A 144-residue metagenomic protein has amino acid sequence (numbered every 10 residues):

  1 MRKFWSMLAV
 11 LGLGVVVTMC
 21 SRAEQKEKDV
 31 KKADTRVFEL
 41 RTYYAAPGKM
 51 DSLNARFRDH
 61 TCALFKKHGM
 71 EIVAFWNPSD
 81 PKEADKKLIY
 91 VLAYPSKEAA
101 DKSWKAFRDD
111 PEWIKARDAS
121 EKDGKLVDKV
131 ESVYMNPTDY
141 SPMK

Functional and structural regions predicted by a protein language model:
M1-A9: Bacterial N-terminal signal peptides that target proteins for export
L8-V16: Bacterial N-terminal signal peptides
E24-D34, A55-V73, P81, A93-Y134 (+1 more regions): An amphipathic, aromatic/His-enriched active-site/gating alpha helix that lines ligand/cofactor pockets
F38-T42, I89: Active-site-flanking beta-strand signature of metal-NTP-handling nucleotidyl enzymes and homologous cyclase-like
A45-N54: Short, surface-exposed ligand-recognition loops at beta-strand->loop->(often short) alpha-helix junctions that present
E83-L88: A short, glycine/Asx- and small/polar-enriched loop/turn that sits immediately N-terminal to a beta-strand
